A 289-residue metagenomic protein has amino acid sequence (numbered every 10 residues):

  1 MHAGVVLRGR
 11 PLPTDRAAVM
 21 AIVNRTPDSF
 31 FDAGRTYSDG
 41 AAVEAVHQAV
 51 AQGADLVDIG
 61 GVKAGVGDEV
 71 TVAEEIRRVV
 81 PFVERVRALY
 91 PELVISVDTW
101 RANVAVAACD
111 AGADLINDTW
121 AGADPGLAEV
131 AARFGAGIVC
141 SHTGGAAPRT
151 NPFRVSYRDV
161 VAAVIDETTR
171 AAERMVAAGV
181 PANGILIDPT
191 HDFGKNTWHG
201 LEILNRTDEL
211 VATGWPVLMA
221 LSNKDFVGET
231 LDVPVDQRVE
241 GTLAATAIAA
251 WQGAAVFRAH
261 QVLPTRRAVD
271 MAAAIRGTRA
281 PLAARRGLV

Functional and structural regions predicted by a protein language model:
H2, L7-R8, T14, S29-A45 (+7 more regions): Active-site-adjacent loop and "lid" segments of alpha/beta metabolic enzymes
E44-G60: Catalytic domains of carbohydrate-active enzymes, especially glycoside hydrolases
A51, V180-A182: Glycine-rich phosphate/diphosphate-binding loops that line cofactor/substrate pockets in enzymes
E92, A182-G184: Short acidic capping loops at alpha-helix termini that bridge into adjacent secondary structure
